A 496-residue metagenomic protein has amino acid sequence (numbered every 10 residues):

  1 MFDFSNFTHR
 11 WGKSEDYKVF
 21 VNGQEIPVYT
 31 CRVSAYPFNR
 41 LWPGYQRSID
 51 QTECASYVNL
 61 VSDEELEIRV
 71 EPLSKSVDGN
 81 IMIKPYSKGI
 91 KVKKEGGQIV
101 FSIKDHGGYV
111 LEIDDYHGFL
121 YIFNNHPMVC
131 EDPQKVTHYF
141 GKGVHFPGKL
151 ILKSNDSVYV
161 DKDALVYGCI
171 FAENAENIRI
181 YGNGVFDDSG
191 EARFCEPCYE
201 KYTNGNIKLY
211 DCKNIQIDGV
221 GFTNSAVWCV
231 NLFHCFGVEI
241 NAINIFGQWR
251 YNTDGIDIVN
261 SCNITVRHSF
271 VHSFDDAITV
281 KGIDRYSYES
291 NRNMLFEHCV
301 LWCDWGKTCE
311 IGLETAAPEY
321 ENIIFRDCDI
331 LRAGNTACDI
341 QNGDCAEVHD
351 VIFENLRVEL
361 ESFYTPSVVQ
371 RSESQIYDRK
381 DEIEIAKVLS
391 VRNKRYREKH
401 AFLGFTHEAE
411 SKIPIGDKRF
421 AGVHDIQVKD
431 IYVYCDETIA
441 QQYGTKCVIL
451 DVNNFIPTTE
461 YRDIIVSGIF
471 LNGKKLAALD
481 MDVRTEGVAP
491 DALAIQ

Functional and structural regions predicted by a protein language model:
F2-Q134: Beta-strand-enriched, solvent-exposed domains that form extended recognition/catalytic surfaces
S5, K18-N22, V28, G219-V220 (+1 more regions): Aromatic- and glycine-enriched pocket-lining scaffold segments that form the walls of small-molecule binding clefts
E64, D105-Y109, K213, A226 (+2 more regions): Short tyrosine-centred short linear motifs in exposed loops/low-complexity segments
I99-I103, H145-S157, L165-Y181, S189-I215 (+7 more regions): Extracellular beta-strand-rich solenoid/capping regions of secreted or surface-exposed proteins that bind or remodel
H126-L150: An acidic-aromatic substrate-binding cleft motif
P147-L150, Y167-F171, S189-F194, A226-L232 (+10 more regions): Short glycine/acidic-rich loop motifs that flank beta-strands on beta-rich extracellular proteins
N155-S157, K162, E176-D187, K213-N224 (+9 more regions): Right-handed parallel beta-helix
T336-Q496: Extracellular beta-rich repeat passengers
